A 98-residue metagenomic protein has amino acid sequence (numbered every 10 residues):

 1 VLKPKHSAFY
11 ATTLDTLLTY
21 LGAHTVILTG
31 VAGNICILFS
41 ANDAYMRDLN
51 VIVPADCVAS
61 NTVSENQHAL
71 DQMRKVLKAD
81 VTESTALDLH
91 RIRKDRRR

Functional and structural regions predicted by a protein language model:
V1-R98: Active-site-adjacent betaalpha module
